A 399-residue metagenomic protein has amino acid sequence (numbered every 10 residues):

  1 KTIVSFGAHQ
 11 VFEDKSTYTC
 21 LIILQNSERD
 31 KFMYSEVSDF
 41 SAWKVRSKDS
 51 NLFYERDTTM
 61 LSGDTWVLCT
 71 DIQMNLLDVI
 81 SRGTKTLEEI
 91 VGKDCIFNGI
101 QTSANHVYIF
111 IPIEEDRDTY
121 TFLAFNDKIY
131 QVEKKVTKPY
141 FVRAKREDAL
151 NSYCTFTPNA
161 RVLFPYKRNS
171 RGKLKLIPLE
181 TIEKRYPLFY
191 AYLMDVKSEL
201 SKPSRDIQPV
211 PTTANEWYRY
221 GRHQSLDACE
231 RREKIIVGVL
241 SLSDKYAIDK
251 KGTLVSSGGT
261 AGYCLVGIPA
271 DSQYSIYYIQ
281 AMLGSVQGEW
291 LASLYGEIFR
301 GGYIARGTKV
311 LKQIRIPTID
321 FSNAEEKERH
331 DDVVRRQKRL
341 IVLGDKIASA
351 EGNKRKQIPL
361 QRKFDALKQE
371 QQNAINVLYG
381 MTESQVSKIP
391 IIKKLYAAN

Functional and structural regions predicted by a protein language model:
K1-A8, L21-I22: Conserved Class I SAM-dependent methyltransferase catalytic core
F6, Q25, V237-L240, P317-I319 (+1 more regions): Generic beta-strand/beta-sheet core signal
G7-H9, R222-H223: Eukaryotic intrinsically disordered and solvent-exposed regulatory patches
V11-S16, Y303-G307: Short glycine-biased active-site loop of nucleotidyltransferases that positions the nucleotide triphosphate and helps
D14-E88: Flexible, glycine-/basic-rich loop-and-beta segments that form/coincide with the SAM-dependent methyltransferase
V67, S81-V91, T318-N399: Non-catalytic DNA-recognition/assembly elements of restriction-modification systems
L68, I72-E328: Polybasic, glycine- and aromatic-enriched phosphate-binding surface used to engage nucleic acids
